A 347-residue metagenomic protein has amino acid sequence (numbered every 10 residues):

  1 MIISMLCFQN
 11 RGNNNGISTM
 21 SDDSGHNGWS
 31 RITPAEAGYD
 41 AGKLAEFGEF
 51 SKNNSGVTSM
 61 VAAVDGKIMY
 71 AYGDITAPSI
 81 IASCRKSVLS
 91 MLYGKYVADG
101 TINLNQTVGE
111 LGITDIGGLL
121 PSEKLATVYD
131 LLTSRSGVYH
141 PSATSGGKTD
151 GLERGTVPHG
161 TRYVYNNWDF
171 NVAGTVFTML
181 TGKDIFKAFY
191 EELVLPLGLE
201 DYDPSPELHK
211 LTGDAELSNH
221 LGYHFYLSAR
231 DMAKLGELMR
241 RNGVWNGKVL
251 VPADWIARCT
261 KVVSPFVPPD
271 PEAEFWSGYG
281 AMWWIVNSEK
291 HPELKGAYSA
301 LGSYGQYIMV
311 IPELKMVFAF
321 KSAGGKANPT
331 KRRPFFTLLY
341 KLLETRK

Functional and structural regions predicted by a protein language model:
D23-I32, A37, G42-E46, K52 (+2 more regions): Active-site-proximal loop and beta-strand segments within enzyme catalytic domains
A41-I75, I308-M309, K315-A319: A short, well-structured edge-of-sheet supersecondary motif
G66, I80-N105, L131, A173-F177 (+1 more regions): Active-site SXXK
S87, V172-V176, Y223-V244, Q306-S322: Active-site-proximal alpha-helical segments within enzyme catalytic domains
K95-N103, T178-K187, V194-Y202, Y226-D254: Bacterial peptidoglycan biogenesis and beta-lactam-recognition machinery
A98-S134, T181-G222: Active-site helix/loop module of the DD-peptidase/beta-lactamase fold, centered on the serine-lysine SxxK catalytic
D201, P206, K261-V317: Active-site Gly/Thr loop motif
A297-K347: Structured C-terminal helix/loop/strand segments within mature extracytoplasmic catalytic/sensor domains
